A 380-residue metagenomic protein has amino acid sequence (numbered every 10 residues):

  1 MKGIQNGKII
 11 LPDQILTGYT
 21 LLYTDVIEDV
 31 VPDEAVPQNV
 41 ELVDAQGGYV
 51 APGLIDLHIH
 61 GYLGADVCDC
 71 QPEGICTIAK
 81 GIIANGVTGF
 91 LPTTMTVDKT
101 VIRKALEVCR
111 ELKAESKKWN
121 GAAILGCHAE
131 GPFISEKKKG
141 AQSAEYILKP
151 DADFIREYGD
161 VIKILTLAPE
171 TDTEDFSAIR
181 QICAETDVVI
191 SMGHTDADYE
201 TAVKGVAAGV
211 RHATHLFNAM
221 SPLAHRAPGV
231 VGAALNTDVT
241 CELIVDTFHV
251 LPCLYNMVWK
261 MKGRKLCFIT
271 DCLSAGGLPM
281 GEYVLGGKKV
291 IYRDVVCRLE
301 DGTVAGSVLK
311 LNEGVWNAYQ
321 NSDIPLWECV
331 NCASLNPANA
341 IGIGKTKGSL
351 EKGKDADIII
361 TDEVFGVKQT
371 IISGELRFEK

Functional and structural regions predicted by a protein language model:
M1-V36, I371, E375: N-terminal metal-binding scaffold of metallo-dependent hydrolase/deaminase domains
K2-I9, V36-C76, K80: Replace "His-x-His-based motif
G3, G53-I55, S191, L266-I269 (+1 more regions): Residue-level marker for buried hydrophobic side chains located in beta-strands that build the well-ordered beta-sheet
I9-Y19, S322-V330, N339-I372: Acidic, glycine-enriched loop/beta-strand segments at the rims of small-molecule binding/catalytic pockets
G48-Y49, L57, V67-A122, E145-Y158 (+1 more regions): Alpha-helical scaffold segments that flank or form the walls of functional sites
H60, C76-A105, G121-S135, G159-E170 (+3 more regions): Divalent metal-dependent hydrolysis catalytic cores, especially in the metallo-beta-lactamase
A129, S135-G229: Divalent metal-binding pocket/active-site signature
T201-E328, N339-T346, V364-G366: Active-site-adjacent C-terminal substructures of enzyme catalytic domains
